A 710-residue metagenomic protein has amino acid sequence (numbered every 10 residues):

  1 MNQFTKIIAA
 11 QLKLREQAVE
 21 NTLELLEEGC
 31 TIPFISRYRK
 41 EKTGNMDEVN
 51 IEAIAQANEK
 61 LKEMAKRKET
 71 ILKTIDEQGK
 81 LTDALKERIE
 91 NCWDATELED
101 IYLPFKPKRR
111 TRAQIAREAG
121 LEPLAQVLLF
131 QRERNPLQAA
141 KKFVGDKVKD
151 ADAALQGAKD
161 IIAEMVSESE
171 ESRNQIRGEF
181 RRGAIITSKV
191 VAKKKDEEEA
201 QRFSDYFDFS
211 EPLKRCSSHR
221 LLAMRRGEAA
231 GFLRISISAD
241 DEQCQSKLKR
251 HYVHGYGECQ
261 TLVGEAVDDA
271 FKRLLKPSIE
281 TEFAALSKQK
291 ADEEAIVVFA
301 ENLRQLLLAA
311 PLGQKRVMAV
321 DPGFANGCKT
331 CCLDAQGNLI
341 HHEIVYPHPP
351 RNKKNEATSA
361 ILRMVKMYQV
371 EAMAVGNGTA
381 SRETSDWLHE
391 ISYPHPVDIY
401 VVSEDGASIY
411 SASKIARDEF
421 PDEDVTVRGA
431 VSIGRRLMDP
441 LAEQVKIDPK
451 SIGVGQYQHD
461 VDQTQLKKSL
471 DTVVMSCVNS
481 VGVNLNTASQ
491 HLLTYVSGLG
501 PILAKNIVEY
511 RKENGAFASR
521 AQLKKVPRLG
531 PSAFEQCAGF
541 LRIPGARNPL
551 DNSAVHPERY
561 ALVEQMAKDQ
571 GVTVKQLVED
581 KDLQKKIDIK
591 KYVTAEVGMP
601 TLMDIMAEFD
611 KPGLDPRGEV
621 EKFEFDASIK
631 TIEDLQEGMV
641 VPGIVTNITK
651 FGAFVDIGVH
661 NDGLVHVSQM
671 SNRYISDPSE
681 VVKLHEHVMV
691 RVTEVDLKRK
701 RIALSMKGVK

Functional and structural regions predicted by a protein language model:
F4, Q56, K62-K80, E90 (+6 more regions): Long, highly charged, low-complexity intrinsically disordered interaction regions that mediate electrostatic DNA/RNA
R15-E16, E28-G29, A95-T96, R109 (+19 more regions): Short flexible coil/turn linkers enriched for glycine and charged/polar residues that connect secondary-structure
Y38-K40, L129, D240, P322 (+11 more regions): Short, ordered loop/turn segments at secondary-structure junctions
N50-A53, K60, M64-A319, A325-E423 (+1 more regions): Duplex nucleic acid-engaging cores and interfaces of nucleic-acid transaction enzymes
T74, R88, E99-I101, G227-D240 (+3 more regions): Structured, non-catalytic alpha/beta "coupling" segments that mediate domain-domain communication and provide generic
G178-I186, V320-F324, G378-R382, V402-I409 (+5 more regions): A glycine-rich phosphate-binding loop feature that marks nucleotide/adenosyl-phosphate handling sites
V317-A319, K329, S385-L388, S519-Q522 (+3 more regions): Short beta-alpha junctions and helix-cap segments that line functional grooves
I543-K710: Single-stranded RNA-binding regions, centering on S1/OB-family and related RNA-binding modules
